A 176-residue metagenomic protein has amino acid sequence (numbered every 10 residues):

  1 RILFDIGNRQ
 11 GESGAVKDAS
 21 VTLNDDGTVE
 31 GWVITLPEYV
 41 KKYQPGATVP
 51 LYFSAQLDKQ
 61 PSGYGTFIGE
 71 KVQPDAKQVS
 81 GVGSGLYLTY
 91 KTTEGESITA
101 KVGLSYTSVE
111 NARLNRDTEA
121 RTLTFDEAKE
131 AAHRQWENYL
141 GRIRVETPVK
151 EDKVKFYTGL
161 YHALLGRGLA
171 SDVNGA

Functional and structural regions predicted by a protein language model:
R1-A176: Beta-sandwich/jelly-roll carbohydrate-recognition scaffolds of carbohydrate-active enzymes
